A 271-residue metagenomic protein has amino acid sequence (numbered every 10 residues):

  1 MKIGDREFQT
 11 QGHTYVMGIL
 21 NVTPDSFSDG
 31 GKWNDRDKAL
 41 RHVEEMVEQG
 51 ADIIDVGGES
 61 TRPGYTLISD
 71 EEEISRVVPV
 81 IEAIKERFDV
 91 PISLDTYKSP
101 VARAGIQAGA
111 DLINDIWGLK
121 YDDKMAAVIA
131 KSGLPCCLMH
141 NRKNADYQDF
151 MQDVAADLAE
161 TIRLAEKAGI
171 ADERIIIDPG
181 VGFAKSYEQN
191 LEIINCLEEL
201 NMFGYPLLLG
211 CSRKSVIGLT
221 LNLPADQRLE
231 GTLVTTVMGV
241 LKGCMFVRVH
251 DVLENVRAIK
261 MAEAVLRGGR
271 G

Functional and structural regions predicted by a protein language model:
M1-H13: SAM-dependent methyltransferases
I3-D5, S28-D37, R41-H42, T61-A83 (+5 more regions): Active-site-adjacent loop and "lid" segments of alpha/beta metabolic enzymes
Q9, V16-D37: N-terminal binding-site loop/beta-alpha segment at the start of enzyme catalytic domains that lines or forms
L20, G50, I113: Conserved hydrophobic/aromatic pocket- or pore-lining residues that grip, position, or stack substrates in active sites
R41-G57: Catalytic domains of carbohydrate-active enzymes, especially glycoside hydrolases
G180: Conserved Motif II region of HX4D acyltransferases
